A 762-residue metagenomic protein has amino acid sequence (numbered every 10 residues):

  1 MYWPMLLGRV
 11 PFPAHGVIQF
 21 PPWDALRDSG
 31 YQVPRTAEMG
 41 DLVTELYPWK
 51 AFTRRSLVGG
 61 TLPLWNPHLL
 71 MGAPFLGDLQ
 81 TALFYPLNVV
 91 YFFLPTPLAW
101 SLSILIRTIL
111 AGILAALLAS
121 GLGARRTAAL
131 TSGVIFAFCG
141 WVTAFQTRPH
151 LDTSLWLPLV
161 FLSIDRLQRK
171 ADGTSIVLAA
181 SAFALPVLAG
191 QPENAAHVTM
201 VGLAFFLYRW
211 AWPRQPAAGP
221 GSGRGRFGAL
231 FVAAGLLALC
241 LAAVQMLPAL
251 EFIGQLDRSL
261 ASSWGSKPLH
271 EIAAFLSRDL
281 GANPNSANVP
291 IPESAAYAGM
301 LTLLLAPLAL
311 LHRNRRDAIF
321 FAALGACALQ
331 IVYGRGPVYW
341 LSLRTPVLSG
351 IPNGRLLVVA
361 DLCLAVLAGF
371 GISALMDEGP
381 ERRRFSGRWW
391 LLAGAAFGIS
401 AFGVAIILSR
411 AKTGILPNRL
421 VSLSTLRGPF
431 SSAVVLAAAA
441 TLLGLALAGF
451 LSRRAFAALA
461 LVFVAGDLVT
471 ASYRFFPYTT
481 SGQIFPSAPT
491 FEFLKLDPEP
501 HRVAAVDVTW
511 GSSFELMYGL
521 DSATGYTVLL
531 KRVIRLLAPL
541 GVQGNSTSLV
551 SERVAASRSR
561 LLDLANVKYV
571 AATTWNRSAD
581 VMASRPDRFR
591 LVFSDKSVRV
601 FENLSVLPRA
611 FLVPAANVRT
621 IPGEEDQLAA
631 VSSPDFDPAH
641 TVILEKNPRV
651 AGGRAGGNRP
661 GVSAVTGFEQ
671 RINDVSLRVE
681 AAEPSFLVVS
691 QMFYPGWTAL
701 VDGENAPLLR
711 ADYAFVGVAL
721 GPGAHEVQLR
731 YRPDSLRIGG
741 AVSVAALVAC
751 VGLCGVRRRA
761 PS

Functional and structural regions predicted by a protein language model:
P4-L122, T127-W156, H270-P292, A699: Active-site lumenal/periplasmic loops and adjacent helix-entry segments of GT-C-fold, multi-pass membrane
V17-L57, T61, F227-L311, R335-P346 (+5 more regions): Periplasmic/ER-lumenal interhelical loops and adjacent helix-loop junctions in multi-pass membrane proteins
P22, N418, L423-F430, A457-P660 (+2 more regions): Extracytoplasmic
V90-Y91, A99-I106, G121, G299-P337 (+5 more regions): C-terminal substrate/ligand-recognition segments
F93-G121, A298-L311, I319, L436-L443 (+1 more regions): Selective detector of the "anchor" transmembrane alpha-helix that sits immediately C-terminal
G112-L122, R126-A211, L230-A249, F463: Membrane-embedded helix bundles of polyisoprenyl
P149-L151, L155, S163, L167-A180 (+7 more regions): Contiguous transmembrane helix-bundle modules in multi-pass membrane proteins
T524, K568, R577, P586 (+2 more regions): Active-site-proximal, structured, solvent-exposed surfaces of multi-pass membrane proteins that position macromolecular
